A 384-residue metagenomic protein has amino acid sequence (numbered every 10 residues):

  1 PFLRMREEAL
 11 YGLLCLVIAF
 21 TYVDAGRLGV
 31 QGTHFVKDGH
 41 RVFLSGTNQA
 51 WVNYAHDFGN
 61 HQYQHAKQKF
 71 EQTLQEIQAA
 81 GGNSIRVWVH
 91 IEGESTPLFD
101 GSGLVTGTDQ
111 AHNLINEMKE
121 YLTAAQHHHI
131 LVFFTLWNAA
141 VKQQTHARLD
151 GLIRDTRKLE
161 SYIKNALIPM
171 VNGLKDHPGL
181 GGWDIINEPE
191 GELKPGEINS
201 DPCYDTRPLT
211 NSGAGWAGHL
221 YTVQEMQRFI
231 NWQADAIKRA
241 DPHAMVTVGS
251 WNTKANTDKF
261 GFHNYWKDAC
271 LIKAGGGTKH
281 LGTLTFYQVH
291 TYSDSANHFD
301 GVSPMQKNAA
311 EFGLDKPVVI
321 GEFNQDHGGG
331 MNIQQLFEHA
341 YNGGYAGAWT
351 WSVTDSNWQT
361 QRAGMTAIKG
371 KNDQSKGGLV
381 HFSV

Functional and structural regions predicted by a protein language model:
P1-F2: Low-complexity, disordered terminal segments
E8-A25: Cleavable N-terminal signal peptides of Sec/SRP-targeted secreted and luminal proteins
A9-L13, E190, S375: Intrinsically disordered, low-complexity regions of eukaryotic proteins
R27-P304, E311-P317, F323-W358: Active-site mouth of glycoside hydrolases
D355-V384: Extended, alpha-helix-rich binding/interface surfaces that flank or overlap catalytic cores and mediate recognition
